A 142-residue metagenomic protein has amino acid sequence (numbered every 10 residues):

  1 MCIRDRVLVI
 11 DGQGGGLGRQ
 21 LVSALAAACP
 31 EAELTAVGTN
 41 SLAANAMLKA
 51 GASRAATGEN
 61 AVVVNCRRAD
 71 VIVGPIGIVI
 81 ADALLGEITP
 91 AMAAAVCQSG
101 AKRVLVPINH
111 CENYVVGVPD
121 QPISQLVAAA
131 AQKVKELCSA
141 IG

Functional and structural regions predicted by a protein language model:
M1-D5: Conserved small/polar residues in nucleotide/adenosyl-binding loops
R6-S41: Glycine-rich phosphate/diphosphate-binding loop of Rossmann-like nucleotide-binding domains
I10-Q13, V37-N40, G58-N60, P75-G77 (+2 more regions): Fold-independent oxyanion-binding glycine-rich loops and adjacent beta-strand/coil segments at enzyme active sites
R19, S23, A27, K49 (+2 more regions): Short, well-ordered alpha-helices that flank and scaffold nucleotide-derived cofactor binding pockets
E31-A32, Q98-R103: A short helix->loop->beta-strand "cap" motif at the edges of active sites that frequently abuts
T35-T57, N113-V116: N-terminal beta-loop-helix "entrance" segment that forms/cooperates in small-molecule cofactor or anionic ligand
R54-M92: Glycine-rich phosphate-binding loop
L105-G142: Short, glycine-/small-residue-rich phosphate/pyrophosphate-handling segment
